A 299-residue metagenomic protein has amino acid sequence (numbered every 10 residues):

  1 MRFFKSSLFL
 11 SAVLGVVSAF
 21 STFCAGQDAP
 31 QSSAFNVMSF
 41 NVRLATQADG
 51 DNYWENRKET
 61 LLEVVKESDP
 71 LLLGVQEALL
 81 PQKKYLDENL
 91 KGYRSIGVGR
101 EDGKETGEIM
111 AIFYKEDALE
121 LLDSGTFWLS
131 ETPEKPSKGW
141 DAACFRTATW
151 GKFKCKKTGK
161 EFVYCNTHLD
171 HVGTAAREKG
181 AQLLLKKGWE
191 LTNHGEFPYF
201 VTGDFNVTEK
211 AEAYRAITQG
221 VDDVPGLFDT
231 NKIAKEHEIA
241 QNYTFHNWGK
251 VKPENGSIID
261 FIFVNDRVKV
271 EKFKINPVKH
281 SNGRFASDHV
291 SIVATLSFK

Functional and structural regions predicted by a protein language model:
R2-F9, F20-N89, D102-G107, Q182 (+1 more regions): N-terminal, active-site-proximal structural segment of metallo-dependent hydrolase catalytic domains
A29-S33, K66-E67, E88-N89, G103-T106 (+6 more regions): Extracellular/periplasmic catalytic domains that process cell-envelope and extracellular macromolecules
S33-V42, L61-L86, F113, G151 (+5 more regions): Active-site beta-strand/loop signature of hydrolases that rely on acidic residues for catalysis
L44-D51, L122, T174, E238-N242: Short, solvent-exposed loop/turn elements at domain surfaces
N56, T60-V64, P81, Y85 (+8 more regions): Extracytoplasmic/secreted proteins, especially bacterial periplasmic and envelope-associated proteins
L72-C165, L169, I275: Structured beta-strand-rich core segments of catalytic domains in phosphoester-bond hydrolases
A175, W189-Y199, V207-K299: Metal-dependent phosphoester-hydrolase catalytic domains
